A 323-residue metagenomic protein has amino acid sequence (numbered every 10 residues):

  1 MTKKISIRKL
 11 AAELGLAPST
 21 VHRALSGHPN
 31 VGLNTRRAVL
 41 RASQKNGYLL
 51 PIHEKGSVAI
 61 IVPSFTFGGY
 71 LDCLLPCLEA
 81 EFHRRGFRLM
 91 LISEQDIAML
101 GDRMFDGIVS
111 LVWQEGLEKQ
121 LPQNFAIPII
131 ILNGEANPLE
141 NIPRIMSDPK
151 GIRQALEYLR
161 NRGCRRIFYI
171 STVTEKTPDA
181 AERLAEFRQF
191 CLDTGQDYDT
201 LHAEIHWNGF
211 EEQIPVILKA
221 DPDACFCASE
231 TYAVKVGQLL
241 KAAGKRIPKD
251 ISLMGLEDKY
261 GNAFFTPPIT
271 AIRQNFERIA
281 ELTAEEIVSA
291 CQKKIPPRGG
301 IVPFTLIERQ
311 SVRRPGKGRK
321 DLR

Functional and structural regions predicted by a protein language model:
M1-K55: N-terminal helix-turn-helix DNA-binding module of bacterial transcription factors
T2, G56-E157, P215-A220: Alpha-helical recognition/docking segments in bacterial nutrient-uptake and carbohydrate-utilization systems
E13, T20-R23, P51-T66, Y158 (+1 more regions): Short beta-strand segments enriched in small/hydrophobic residues
A59-I61, M104-L111, F168-S171, K219-Y232 (+1 more regions): Periplasmic-binding protein-like
F82-S93, Y169, L184, R188-N208: Short beta-strand elements in bilobed, periplasmic/extracellular small-molecule ligand-binding domains
I142-I170, N208-P215, Q274-Q292: Hydrophobic alpha-helical segments within soluble ligand-binding/sensing domains
A155-T194, P296-R313: An alpha-beta-alpha
P215-R323: Flexible loop/turn connectors
